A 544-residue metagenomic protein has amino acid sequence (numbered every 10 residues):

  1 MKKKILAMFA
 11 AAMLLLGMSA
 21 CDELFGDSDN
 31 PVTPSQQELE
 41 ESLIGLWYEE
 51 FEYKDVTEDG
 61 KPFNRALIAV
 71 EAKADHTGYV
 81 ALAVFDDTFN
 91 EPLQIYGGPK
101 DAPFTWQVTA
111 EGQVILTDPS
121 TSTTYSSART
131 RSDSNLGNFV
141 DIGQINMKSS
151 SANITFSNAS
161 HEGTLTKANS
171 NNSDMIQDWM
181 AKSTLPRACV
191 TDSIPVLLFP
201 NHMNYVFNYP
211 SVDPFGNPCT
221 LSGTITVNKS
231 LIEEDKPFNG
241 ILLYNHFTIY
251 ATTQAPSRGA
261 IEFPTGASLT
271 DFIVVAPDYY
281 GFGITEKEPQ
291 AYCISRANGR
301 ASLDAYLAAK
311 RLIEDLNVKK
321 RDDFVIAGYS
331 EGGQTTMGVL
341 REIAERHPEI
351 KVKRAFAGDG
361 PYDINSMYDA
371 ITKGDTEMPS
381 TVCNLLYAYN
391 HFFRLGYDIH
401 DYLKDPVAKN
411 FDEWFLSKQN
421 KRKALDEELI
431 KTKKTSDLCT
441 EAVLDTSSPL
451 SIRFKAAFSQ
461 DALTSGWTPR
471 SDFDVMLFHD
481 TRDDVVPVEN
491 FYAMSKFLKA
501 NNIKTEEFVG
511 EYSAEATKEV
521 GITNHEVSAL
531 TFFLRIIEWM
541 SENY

Functional and structural regions predicted by a protein language model:
L15-I44, E50, E162-L165: Bacterial Sec-dependent N-terminal signal peptides
E50-D55, A102, N135-L136, S149 (+1 more regions): Catalytic-loop region of hydrolases
E58-T124: N-terminal glycine/threonine-rich, aromatic-flanked beta-hairpin/loop signature
F215-S222, N228-L269: Short, surface-exposed "cap/lid" segments of acyl-processing enzymes
Y292-D315: Alpha/beta-hydrolase active-site loop
G358-T468: Accessory cap/linker subdomain of secreted extracellular hydrolases
R453-F458, R482-V485, Y492-A493, K499-Y544: C-terminal catalytic histidine-bearing segment of alpha/beta-hydrolase fold enzymes
S471, M476-D483: Short beta-strand/loop motif that positions the catalytic acidic residue of the alpha/beta-hydrolase fold
